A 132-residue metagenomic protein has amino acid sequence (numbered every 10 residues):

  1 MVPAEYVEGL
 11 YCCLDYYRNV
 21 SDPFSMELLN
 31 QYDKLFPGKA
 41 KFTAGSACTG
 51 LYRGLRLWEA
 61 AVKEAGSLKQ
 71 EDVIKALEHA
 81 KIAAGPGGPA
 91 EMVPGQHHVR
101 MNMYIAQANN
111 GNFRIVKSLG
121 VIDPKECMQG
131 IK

Functional and structural regions predicted by a protein language model:
M1-K132: Extracytosolic ligand-binding ectodomains
